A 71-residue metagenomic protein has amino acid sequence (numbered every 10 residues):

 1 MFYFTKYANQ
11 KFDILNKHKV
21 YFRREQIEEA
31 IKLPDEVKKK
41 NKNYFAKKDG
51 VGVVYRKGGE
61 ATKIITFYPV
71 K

Functional and structural regions predicted by a protein language model:
M1-K71: Ribonuclease/tRNase effector modules and their secretory precursors
